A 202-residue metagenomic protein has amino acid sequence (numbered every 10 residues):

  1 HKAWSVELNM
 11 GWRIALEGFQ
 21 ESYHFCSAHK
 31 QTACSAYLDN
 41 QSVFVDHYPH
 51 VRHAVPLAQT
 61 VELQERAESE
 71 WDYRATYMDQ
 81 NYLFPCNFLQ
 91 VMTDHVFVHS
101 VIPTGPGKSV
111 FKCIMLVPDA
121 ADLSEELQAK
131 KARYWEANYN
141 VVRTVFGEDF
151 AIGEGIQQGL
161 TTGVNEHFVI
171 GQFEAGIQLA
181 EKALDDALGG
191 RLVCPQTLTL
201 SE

Functional and structural regions predicted by a protein language model:
H1-E202: C-terminal catalytic domain of Rieske-type non-heme iron oxygenases
